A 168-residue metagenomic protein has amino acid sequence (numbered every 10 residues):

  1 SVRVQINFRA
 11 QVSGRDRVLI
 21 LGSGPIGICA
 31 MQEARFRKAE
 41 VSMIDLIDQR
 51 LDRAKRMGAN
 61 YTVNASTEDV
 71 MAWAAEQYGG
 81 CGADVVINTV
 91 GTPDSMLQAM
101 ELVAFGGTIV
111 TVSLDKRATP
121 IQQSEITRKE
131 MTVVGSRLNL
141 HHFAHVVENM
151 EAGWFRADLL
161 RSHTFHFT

Functional and structural regions predicted by a protein language model:
S1-E68: Mid-domain Rossmann-like dinucleotide-binding core that forms the NAD(H)/NADP(H) cofactor-binding site
R3, M71, A83, M96 (+1 more regions): A general structural signal for well-ordered alpha-helical segments in protein cores
R17, V85, G107-T108, T132: Short glycine-centered segments of the SAM/dcSAM-binding site in methyltransferase folds
S42, V110, V134: Conserved beta-strand positions in the Rossmann-like core of class I SAM-dependent methyltransferases
M71-A72, E76, L114-H163: C-terminal substrate-binding/catalytic core of Rossmann-like NAD(P)-dependent dehydrogenases/reductases
C81-I87: Short SAM/SAH-binding signature in class I
I87-T89, V112: Short, well-ordered coil/turn residues at beta-beta hairpins and beta-strand->alpha-helix junctions within
V103-F105: Helix-to-beta-strand junctions that scaffold the AdoMet/dcAdoMet cofactor pocket in Class I SAM-dependent enzymes
